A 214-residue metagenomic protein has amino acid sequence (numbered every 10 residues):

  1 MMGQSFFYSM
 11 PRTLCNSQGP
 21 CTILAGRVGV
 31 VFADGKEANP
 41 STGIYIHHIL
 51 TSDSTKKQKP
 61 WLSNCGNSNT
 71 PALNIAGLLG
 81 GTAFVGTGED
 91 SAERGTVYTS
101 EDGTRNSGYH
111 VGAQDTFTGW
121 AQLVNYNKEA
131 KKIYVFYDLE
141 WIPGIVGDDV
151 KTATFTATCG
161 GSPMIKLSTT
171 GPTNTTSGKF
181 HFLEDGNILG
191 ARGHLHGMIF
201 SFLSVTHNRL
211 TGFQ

Functional and structural regions predicted by a protein language model:
M1-Q214: Beta-strand-centric surfaces of beta-sandwich/beta-rich domains
